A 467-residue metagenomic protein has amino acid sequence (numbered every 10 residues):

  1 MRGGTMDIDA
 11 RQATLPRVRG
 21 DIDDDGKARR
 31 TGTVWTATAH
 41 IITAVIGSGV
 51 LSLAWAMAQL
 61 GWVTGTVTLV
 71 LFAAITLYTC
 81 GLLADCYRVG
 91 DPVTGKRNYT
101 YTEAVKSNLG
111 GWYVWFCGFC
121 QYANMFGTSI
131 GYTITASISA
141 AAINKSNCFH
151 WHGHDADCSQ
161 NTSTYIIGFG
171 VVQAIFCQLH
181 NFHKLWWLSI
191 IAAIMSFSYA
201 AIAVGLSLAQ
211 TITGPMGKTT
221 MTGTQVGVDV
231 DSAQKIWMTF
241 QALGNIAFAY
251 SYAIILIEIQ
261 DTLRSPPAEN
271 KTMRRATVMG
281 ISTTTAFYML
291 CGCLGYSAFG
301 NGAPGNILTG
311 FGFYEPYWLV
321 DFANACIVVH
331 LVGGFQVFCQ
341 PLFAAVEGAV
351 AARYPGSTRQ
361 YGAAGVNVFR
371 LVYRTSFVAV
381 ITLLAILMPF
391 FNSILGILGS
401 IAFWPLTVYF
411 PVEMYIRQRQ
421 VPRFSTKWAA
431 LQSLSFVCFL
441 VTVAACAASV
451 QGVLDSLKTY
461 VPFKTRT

Functional and structural regions predicted by a protein language model:
M1-S52, T76-G81, K96-N98: Membrane-interface "cap" regions at the ends of multi-pass membrane proteins
R29-R30, W35, D85-Q121, I130-G168 (+4 more regions): Membrane-interfacial loop- and helix-cap regions that link adjacent transmembrane helices in polytopic membrane proteins
S48, A73-D85, F169-Q178, V408-P411: Central hydrophobic cores of alpha-helical transmembrane segments in multi-pass inner-membrane proteins across all
A54-V89, T94-G95: Extracellular loop-to-transmembrane helix junctions
A56, I175-Q178, L383-P389: Hydrophobic alpha-helical transmembrane segments
Q59-L60, L179-F182, P267, L387: Helix-loop interface residues and adjacent transmembrane-helix termini in multi-pass membrane transporters, primarily
